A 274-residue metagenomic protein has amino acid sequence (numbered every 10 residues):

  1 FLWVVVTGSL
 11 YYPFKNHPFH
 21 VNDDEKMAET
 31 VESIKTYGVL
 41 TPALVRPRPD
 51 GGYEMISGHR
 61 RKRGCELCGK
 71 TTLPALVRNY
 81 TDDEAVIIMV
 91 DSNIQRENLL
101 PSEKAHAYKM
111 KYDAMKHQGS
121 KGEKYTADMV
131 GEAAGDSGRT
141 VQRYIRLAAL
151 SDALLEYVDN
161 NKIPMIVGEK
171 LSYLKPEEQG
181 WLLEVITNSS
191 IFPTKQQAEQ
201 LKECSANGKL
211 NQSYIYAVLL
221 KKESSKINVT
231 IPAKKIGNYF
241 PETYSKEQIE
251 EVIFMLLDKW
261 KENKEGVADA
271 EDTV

Functional and structural regions predicted by a protein language model:
F1-R78, M89-Q95: Short, charged/polar connector segments at secondary-structure boundaries
V4-T7, N161, D272-T273: Disordered, low-complexity tails and leader-like regions
F19-H20, A28, R63-A149, Y173: Amphipathic, charge-rich alpha-helical segments that serve as recognition/docking helices
V39-T41, Q95, Q118, Q179 (+1 more regions): Glutamine-centric residue-chemistry signal
G58, N93-L100, N160-P164: Short, structured secondary-structure boundary patches
K109-M110, G138-K259: Amphipathic alpha-helical extensions and coiled-coil-like segments
K261-V274: Short acidic DE-rich linear segments
